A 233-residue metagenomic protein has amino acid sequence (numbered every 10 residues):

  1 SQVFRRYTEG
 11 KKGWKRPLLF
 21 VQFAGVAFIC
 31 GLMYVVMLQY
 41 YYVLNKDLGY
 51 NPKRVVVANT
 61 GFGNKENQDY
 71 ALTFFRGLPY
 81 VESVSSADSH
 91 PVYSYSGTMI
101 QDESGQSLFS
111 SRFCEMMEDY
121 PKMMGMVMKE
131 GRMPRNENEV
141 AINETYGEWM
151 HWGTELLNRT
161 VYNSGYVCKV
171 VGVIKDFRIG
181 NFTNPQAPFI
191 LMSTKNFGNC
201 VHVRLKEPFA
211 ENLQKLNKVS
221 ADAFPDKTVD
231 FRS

Functional and structural regions predicted by a protein language model:
S1-G61: Alpha-helical transmembrane segments of integral membrane proteins
E9, G63, S89-P91, M133 (+1 more regions): Residues that form or immediately flank small-molecule/cofactor binding pockets and catalytic motifs
E9-G10, D47-Y50, G131-M133, G153 (+1 more regions): Short secondary-structure boundary/capping segments
Y41-L108, F113-C114: Membrane-proximal extracellular/periplasmic loop immediately following the first transmembrane helix
V56-A58, I100, V140, V161 (+2 more regions): Well-ordered beta-strand positions enriched in small/hydrophobic/aromatic, beta-favoring residues
E66, Y70-S83, E144-E148, S164-S233: "Rare, low-scoring activations can occur in soluble or secreted enzymes where short amphipathic helices or signal
S110-A187: Hydrophobic secondary-structure segments that place a key small or acidic residue at a functional site
